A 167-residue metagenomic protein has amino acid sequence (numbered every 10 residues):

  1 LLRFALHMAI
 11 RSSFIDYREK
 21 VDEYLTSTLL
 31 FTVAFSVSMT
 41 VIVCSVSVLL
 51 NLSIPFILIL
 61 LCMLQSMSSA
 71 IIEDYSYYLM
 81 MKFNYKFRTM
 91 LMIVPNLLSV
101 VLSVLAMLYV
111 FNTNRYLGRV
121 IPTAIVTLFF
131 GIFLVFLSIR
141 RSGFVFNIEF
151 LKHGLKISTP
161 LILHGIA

Functional and structural regions predicted by a protein language model:
L1-S47, F87: Membrane-water interface segments that mark the loop-to-transmembrane alpha-helix transition
L1-Y17, S66-I72, F130-F133, I162-A167: Small-residue-rich midsections of specific transmembrane alpha-helices
F4, T40, A70-E73, S99-V104 (+2 more regions): Hydrophobic transmembrane alpha-helices of multi-pass small-molecule transporters
S12-K20, S68-L91, S142: Membrane-interface junctions at transmembrane-helix termini in multi-pass inner-membrane proteins
S13, Y78, L105-Y109, F136: Membrane-interface helix caps of multi-pass small-molecule transporters
L29, V33, V37, M63-M67 (+6 more regions): Residue-level signature of the transmembrane alpha-helical core of multi-pass small-molecule transporters
C44, V48-L60, K82-M90, V94-F130: Membrane-interface helix-loop junctions in multi-pass transport and translocation proteins
K82, K86-L91, T113-V120, I132-A167: Interhelical loop/hinge segments that connect adjacent transmembrane helices in multipass membrane
